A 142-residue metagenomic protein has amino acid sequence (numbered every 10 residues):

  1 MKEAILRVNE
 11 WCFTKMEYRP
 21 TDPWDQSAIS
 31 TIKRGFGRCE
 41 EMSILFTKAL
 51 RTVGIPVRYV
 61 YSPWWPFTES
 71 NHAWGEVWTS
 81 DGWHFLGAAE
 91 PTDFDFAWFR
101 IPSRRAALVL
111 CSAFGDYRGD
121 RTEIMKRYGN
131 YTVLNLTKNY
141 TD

Functional and structural regions predicted by a protein language model:
A4-E10, R19-I29, R34-M125: Hydrophobic/aromatic-rich core segments of domains that either
F13-K15: Catalytic alpha-helical scaffold of carbohydrate-active enzymes acting on polysaccharides/glycoconjugates
R127-N130: Long, low-hydrophobicity ectodomains and other hydrophilic envelope-associated domains
